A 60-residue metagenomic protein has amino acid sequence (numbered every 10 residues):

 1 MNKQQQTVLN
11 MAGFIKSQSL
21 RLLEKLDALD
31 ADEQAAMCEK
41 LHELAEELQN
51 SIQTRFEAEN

Functional and structural regions predicted by a protein language model:
M1-D30, S51-E57: N-terminal acidic leader/helix
L9-N10, Q34-E43: Short, charged, amphipathic alpha-helical segments
L41-I52: Short linear motifs in low-complexity, proline-biased tails and propeptides
